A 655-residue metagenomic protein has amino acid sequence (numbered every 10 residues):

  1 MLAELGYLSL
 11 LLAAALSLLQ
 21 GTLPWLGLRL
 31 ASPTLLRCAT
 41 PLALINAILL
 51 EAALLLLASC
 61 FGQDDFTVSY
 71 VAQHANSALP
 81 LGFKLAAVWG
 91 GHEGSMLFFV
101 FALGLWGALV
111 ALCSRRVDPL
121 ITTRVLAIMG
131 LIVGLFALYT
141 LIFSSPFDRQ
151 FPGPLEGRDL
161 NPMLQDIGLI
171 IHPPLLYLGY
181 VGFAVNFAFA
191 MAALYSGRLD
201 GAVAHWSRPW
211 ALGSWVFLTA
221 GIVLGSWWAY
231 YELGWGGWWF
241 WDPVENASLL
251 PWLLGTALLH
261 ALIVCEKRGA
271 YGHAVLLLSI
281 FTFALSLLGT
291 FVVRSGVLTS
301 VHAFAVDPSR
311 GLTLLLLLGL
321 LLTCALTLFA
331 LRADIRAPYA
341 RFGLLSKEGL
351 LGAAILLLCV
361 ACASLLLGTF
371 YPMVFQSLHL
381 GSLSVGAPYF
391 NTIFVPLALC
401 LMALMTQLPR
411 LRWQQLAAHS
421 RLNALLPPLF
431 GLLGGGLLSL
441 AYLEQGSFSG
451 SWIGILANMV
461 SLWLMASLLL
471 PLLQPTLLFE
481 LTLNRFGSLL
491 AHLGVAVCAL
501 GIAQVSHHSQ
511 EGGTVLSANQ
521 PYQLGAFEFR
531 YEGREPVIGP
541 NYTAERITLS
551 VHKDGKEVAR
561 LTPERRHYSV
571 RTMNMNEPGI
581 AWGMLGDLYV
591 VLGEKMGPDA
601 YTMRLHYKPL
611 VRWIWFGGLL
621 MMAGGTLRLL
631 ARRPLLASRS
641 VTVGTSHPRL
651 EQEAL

Functional and structural regions predicted by a protein language model:
M1-A31, A52, F66, P243-L253 (+5 more regions): Contiguous transmembrane helix-bundle modules in multi-pass membrane proteins
M1-S9, S32-R37, S59-E93, S145-P173 (+10 more regions): Membrane-interface interhelical loops and short amphipathic "cap" helices that link adjacent transmembrane segments
L11-T22, L28, S95-S226: A conserved hydrophobic secondary-structure block that centers on an alpha-helix together with its immediately flanking
R29-L50, L112-V133, Y195-V216, W241 (+5 more regions): Membrane-interfacial loop-to-helix junctions in multi-pass inner-membrane proteins
I45-G62, L135, F217-S226, L285 (+1 more regions): A generic, lipid-embedded transmembrane alpha helix
L50-Q73, S77-L79, A86-G107, A111 (+6 more regions): Transmembrane-helix bundle segments that line or gate the permeation/cavity pathway in multi-pass membrane proteins
L85-F101, Q165-Y180, L317-T323, N391-A403: Hydrophobic alpha-helical transmembrane segments
T514-R604: Soluble non-transmembrane domains of integral membrane proteins
